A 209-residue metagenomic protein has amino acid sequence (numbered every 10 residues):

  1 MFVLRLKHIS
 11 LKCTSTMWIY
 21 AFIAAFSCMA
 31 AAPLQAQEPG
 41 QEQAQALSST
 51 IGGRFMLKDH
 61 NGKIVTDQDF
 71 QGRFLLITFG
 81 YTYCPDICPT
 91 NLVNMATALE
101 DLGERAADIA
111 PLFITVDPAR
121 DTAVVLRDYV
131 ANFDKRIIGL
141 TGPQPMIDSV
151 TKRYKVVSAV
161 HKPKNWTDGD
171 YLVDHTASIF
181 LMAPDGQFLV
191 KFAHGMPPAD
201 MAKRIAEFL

Functional and structural regions predicted by a protein language model:
M1-R54, K58, F208: N-terminal targeting signals for export/organelle localization
G52-G53, L75, T176-A177: Short loop/turn microsegments at loop-to-beta-strand junctions
F55-L75, L99: A short beta-strand-turn-helix
G62, Y81-C84, M95, L126 (+2 more regions): Buried hydrophobic packing residues in well-ordered domains
D67-N91, M95: Short active-site neighborhood of thiol/selenol oxidoreductases, capturing the structured segment around
F70, T82, I114-A119, K135 (+4 more regions): Solvent-exposed coil/turn segments that connect beta secondary-structure elements in extracytoplasmic/periplasmic
T90-V150: Structural microenvironment flanking redox-active thiols in thiol-disulfide oxidoreductases
M146-R204: Thiol/disulfide oxidoreductase modules built on the thioredoxin-like
